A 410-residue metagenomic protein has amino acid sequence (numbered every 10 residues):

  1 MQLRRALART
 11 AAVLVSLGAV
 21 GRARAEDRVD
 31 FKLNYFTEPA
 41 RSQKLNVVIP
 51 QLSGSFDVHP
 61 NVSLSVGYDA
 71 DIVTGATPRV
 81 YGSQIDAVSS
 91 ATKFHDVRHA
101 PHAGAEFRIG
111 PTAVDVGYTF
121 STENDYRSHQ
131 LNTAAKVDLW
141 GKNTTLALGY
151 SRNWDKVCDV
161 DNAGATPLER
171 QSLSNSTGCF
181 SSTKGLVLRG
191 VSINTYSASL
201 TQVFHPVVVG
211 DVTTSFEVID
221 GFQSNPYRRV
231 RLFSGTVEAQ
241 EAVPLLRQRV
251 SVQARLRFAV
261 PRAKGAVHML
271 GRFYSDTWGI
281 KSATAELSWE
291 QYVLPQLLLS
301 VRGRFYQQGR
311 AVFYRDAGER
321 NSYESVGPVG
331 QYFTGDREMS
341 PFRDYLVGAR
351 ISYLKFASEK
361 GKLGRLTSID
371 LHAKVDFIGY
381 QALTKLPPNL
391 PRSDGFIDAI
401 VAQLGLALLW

Functional and structural regions predicted by a protein language model:
G21-D27, N61, P111, W140-T145 (+4 more regions): Short loop/turn motifs that connect adjacent beta-strands in outer-membrane beta-barrel proteins
R22-V58, S65, I378-Q381, F396 (+1 more regions): Short glycine/proline- and aromatic-enriched beta-strand/turn motifs that initiate or cap beta-hairpins
D27-F31, L64-V66, V114-V116, T144-L148 (+7 more regions): Transmembrane beta-strands of outer-membrane beta-barrel proteins
Y35-P39, A70-T74, I109-P111, F120-N124 (+9 more regions): Transmembrane beta-strands of outer-membrane beta-barrel pores
R41-L45, T77-S83, T119-S121, Y126-A134 (+7 more regions): Outer-membrane beta-barrel translocator domains and adjoining extracellular loop/strand segments of Gram-negative
L45, G67-P101, N143-V208, D220 (+2 more regions): Outer-membrane beta-barrel translocator/channel fold
N46-P50, H95-P101, R127-L131, G190-Y196 (+4 more regions): Residues that define the transmembrane beta-barrel architecture of outer-membrane proteins
A135, V347-Y353, I397-W410: Outer-membrane beta-barrel "beta-signal"
